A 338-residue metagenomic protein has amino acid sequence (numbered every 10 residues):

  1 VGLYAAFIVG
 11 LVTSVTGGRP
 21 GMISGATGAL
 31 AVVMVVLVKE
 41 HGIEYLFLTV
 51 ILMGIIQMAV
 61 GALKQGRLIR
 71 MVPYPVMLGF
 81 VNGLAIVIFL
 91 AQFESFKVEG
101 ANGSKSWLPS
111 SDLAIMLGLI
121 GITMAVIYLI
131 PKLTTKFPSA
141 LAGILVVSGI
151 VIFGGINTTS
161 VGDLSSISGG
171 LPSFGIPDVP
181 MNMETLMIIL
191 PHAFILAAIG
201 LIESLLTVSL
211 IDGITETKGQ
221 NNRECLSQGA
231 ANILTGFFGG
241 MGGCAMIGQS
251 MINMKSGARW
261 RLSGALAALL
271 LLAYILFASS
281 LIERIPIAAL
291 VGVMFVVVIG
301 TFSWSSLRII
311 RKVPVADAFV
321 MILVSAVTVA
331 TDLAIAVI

Functional and structural regions predicted by a protein language model:
V1-I338: Transmembrane helical cores of multi-pass ion-transport proteins
